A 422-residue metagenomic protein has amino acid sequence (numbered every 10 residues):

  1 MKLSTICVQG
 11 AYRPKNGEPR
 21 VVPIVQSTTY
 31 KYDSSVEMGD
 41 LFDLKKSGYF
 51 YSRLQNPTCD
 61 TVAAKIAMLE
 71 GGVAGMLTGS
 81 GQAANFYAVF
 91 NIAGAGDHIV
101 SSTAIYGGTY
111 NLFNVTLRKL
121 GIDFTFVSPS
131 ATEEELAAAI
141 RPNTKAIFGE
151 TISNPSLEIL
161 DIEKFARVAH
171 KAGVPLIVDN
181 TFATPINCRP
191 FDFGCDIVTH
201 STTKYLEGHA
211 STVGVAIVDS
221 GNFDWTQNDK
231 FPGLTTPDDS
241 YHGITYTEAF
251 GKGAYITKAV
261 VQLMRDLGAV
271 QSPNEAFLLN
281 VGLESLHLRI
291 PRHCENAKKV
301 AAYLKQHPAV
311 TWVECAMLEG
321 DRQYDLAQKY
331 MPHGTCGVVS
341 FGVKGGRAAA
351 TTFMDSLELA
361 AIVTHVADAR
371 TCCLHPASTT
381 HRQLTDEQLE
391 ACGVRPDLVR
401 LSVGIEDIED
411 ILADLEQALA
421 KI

Functional and structural regions predicted by a protein language model:
M1, N114-V115, D123-F124, A138 (+4 more regions): PLP-dependent enzyme catalytic core of the Aspartate aminotransferase-like
M1-N56, A64: N-terminal "arm"/small-domain region of PLP-dependent enzymes with the aminotransferase-like
C7-R13, G75-Q306: Conserved PLP-enzyme active-site core in the AAT-like
K15, K31-S35, D224-W225, L286 (+3 more regions): Short, acidic Gly/Pro/Ser/Thr-rich loop/turn segments
S34-F86, G108-T116: Conserved N-terminal alpha-helix of the aminotransferase class I/II PLP-enzyme fold
S47, V73, V213, E275 (+4 more regions): Short amphipathic alpha-helical segments
I290, K298, A302-K305, A309-V399 (+1 more regions): Conserved C-terminal alpha-helix-loop-beta "cap" of PLP-dependent enzymes that closes/shapes the active-site mouth
